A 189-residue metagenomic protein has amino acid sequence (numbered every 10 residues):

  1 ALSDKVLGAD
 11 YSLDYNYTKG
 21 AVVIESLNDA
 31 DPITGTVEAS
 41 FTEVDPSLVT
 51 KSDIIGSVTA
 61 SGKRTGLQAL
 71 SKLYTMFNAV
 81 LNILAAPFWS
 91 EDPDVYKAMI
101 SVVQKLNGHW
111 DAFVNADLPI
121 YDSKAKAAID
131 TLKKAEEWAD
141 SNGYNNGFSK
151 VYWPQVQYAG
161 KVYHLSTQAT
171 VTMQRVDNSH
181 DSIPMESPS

Functional and structural regions predicted by a protein language model:
L2-I55: Surface-exposed interaction regions enriched in Ser/Thr/Asp/Glu that occur as long low-complexity tracts or repetitive
I54-S57, S61-S189: A glycine- and small-residue-enriched flexible loop/hinge signal that marks low-structured segments
